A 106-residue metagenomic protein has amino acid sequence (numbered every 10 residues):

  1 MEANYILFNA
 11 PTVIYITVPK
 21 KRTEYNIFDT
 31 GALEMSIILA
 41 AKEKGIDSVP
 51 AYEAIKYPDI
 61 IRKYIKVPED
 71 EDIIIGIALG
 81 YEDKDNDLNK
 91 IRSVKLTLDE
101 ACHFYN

Functional and structural regions predicted by a protein language model:
M1-N106: Acidic, surface-exposed loops and disordered segments
